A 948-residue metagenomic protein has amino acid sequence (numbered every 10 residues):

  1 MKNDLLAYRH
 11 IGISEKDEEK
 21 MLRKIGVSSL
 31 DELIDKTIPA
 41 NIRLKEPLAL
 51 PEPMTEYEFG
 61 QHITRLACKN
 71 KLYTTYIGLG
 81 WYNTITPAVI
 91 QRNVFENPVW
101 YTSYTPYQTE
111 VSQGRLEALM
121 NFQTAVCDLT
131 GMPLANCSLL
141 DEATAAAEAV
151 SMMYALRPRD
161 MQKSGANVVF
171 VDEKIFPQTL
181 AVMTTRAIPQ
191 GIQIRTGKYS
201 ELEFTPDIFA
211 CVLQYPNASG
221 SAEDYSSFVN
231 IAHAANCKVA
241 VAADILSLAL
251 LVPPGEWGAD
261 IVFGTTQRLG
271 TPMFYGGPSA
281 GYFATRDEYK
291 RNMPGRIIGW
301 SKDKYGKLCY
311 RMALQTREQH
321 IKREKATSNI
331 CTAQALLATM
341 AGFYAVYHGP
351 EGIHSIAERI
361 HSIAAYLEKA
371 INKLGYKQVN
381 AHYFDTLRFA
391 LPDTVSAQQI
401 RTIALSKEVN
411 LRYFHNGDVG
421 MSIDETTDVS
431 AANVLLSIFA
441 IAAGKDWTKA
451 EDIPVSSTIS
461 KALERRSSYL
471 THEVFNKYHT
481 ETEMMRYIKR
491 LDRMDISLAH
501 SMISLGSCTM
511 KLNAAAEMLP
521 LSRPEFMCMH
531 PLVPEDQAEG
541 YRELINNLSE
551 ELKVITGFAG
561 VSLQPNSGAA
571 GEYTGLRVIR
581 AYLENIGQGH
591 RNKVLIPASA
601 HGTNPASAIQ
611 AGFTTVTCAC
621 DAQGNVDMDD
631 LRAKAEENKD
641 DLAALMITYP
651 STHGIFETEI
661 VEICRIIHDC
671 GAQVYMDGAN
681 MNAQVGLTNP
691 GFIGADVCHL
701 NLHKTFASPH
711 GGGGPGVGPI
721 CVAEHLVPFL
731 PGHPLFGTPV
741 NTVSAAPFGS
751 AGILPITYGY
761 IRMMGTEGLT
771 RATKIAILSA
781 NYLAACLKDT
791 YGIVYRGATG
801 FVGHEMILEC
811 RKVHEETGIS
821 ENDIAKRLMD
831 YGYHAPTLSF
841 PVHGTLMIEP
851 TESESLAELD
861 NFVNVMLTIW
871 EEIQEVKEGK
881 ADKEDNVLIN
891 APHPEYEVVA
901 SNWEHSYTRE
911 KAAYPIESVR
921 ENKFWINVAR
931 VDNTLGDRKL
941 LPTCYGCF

Functional and structural regions predicted by a protein language model:
M1-K24, K36-Y76, I85-Y101, Y107-Q113 (+14 more regions): Non-catalytic terminal extensions of PLP-dependent enzymes
V27-N41, A259-G264, A695-C698: TRNA-binding/sensing appendages of the translation machinery
P106-G114, L134-S138, N167-K174, Q214 (+1 more regions): Flexible, glycine/proline-enriched loop segments at strand-loop-helix junctions that form or flank small-ligand binding
A125-A146, G165, V169: A conserved hydrophobic secondary-structure block that centers on an alpha-helix together with its immediately flanking
M132-P133, G557-A559, Q588-H590: Short helix-loop-beta connector
A135, Q193-G197, V379, R412 (+3 more regions): General small-molecule cofactor/ligand-binding pocket signal
T144-C309, I371, G375, F384 (+6 more regions): Conserved PLP-enzyme active-site core in the AAT-like
T271-A284, E288-Y289, T332-L337, S422 (+5 more regions): Conserved phosphate/anionic-ligand binding catalytic regions in large, soluble enzymes, centered on
